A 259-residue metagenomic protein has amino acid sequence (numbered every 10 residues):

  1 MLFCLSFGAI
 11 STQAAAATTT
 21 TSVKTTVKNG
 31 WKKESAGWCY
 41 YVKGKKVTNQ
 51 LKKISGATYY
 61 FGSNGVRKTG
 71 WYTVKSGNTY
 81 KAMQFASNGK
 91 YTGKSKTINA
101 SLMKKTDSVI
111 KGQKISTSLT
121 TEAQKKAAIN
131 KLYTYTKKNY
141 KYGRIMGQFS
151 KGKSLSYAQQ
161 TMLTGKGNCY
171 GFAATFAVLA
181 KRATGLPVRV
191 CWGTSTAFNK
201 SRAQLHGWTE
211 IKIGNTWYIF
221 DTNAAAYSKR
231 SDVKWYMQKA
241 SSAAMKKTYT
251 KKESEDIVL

Functional and structural regions predicted by a protein language model:
M1, G152-T161, N168, D221: Secondary-structure junction/capping motif
M1-K105, A123, C191-I211: Extracellular adhesion/carbohydrate-binding repeat motifs centered on closely spaced tryptophans
K53, W71-T73, T97, S108-S116 (+3 more regions): Ser/Thr- (and often Asn-) enriched beta-sheet segments in non-cytosolic proteins
S101-M162: Secondary-structure boundary elements
L132, G165-A180: Active-site nucleophilic cysteine motif
M162-L163, A197: Short helix/strand-bridging catalytic loops that position acidic/His residues to coordinate divalent metals and engage
A174-A243: Hydrophobic/aromatic-rich core segments of domains that either
W235-L259: Low-complexity, Gly/Ser/Thr/Pro-rich intrinsically disordered linker/tail segments
